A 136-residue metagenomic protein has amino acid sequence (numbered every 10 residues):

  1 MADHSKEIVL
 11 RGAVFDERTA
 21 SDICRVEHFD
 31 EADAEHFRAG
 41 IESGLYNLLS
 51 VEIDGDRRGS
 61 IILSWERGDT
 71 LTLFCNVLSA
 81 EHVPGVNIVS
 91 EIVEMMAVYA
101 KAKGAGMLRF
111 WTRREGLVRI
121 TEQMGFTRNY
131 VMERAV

Functional and structural regions predicted by a protein language model:
M1-A34: Short amphipathic alpha-helix that is part of the acyltransferase structural core
M1-K6, E66, R109-V136: Terminal substrate-recognition subdomain of acyl/acetyltransferases
V9, E52, T72, V131-E133: Ser/Thr- (and often Asn-) enriched beta-sheet segments in non-cytosolic proteins
I23-E27, G44, M124: Alpha-helix boundary/capping residues
H28-L48: Active-site rim helix/loop that mediates acceptor-substrate recognition in acyltransferases
S43-V86: Conserved donor-binding loop and adjoining core beta-sheet/short helix segment in diverse acyl/aminoacyl transferases
T70-M124: Acyl-donor binding region in acyl/amide transferases
